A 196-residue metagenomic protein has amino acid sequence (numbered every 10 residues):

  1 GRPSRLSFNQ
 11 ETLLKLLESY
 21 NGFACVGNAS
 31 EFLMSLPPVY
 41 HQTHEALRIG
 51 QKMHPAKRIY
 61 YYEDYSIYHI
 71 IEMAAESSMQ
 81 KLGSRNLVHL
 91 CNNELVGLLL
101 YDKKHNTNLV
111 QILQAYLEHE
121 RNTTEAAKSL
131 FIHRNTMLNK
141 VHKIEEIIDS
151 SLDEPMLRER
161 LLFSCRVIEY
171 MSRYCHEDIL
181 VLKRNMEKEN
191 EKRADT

Functional and structural regions predicted by a protein language model:
G1-T196: Cytosolic nucleotide-utilizing catalytic cores of signal-transduction proteins
